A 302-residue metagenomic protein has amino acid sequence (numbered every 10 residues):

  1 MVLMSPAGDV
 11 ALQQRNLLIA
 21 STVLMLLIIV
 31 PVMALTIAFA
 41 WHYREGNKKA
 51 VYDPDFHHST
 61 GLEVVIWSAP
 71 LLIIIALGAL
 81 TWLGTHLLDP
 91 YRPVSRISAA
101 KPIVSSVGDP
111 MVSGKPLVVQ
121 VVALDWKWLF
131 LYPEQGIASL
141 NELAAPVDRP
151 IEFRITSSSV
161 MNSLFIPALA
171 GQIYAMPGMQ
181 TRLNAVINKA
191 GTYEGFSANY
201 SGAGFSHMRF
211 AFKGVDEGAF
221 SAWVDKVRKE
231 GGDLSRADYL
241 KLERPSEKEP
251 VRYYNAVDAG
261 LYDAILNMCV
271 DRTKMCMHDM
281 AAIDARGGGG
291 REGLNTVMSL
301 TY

Functional and structural regions predicted by a protein language model:
V2-L18, A40-Y302: Non-transmembrane, membrane-proximal soluble domains of secreted or membrane proteins
Q14-P31: Alpha-helical transmembrane segments
I28-V32, L77-L80: Hydrophobic alpha-helical membrane-associated segments
I29-E45: Alpha-helical transmembrane segments
